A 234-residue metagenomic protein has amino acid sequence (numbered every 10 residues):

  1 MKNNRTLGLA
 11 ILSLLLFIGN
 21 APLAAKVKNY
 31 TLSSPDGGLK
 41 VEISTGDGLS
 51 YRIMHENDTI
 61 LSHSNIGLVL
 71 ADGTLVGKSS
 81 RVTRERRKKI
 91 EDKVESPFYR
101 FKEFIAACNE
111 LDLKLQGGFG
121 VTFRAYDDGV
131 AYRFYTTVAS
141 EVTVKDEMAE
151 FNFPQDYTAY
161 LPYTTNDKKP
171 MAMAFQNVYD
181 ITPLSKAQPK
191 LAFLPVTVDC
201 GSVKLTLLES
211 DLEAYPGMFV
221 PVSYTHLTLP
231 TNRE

Functional and structural regions predicted by a protein language model:
K2-A10: Bacterial N-terminal signal peptides that target proteins for export
A10-G19: Bacterial N-terminal signal peptides
N20-A24: Sec/Tat signal peptide C-region and signal peptidase I cleavage site
K26-I66, F123, D127-G129: Beta-strand-rich N-terminal accessory domains
E42-I43, F104-Q155: Acidic, contiguous internal or C-terminal segments within carbohydrate-active enzymes that form a structured patch used
E56-L115, T158-Y163: A low-complexity, Ser/Thr/Gly/Pro-enriched, surface-exposed linker/loop concept that marks segments flanking
F151-T158, T165-V222: Extended, low-hydrophobicity, Ser/Thr/Pro/Gly-biased non-transmembrane segments
T225-T231: Conserved small/polar residues in nucleotide/adenosyl-binding loops
